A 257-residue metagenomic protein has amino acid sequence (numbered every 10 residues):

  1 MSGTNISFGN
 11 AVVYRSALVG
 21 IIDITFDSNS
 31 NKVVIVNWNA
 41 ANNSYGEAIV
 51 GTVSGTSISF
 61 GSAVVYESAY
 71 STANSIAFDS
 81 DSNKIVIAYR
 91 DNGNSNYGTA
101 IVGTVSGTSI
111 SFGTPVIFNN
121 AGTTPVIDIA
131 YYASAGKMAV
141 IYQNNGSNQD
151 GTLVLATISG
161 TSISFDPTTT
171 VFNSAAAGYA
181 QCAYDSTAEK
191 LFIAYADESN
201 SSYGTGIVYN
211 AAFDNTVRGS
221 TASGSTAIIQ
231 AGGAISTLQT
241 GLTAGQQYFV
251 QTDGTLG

Functional and structural regions predicted by a protein language model:
M1-F8, A17-V33, N37-N39, E47-S54 (+9 more regions): Extracellular receptor-binding modules and their adjoining Ser/Thr/Gly/Asp/Asn-rich linkers
S7-V12, Y45-E47, S59-A63, Y97-T99 (+4 more regions): Short, tandemly repeated low-complexity microdomains enriched for cysteine and small residues
G9-L18, S62-Y70, T114-G122, P167-A175: Short loop/turn motifs that cap or connect beta-strands within the blades of beta-propeller-type repeat domains
